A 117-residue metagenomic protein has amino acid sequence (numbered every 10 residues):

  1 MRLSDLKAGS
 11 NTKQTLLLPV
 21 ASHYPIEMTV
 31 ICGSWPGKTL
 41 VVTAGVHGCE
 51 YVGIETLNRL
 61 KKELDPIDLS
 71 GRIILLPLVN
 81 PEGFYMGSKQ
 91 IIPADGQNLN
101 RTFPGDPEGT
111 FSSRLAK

Functional and structural regions predicted by a protein language model:
M1-K117: Structured catalytic-domain cores with a bias toward divalent-metal coordination
